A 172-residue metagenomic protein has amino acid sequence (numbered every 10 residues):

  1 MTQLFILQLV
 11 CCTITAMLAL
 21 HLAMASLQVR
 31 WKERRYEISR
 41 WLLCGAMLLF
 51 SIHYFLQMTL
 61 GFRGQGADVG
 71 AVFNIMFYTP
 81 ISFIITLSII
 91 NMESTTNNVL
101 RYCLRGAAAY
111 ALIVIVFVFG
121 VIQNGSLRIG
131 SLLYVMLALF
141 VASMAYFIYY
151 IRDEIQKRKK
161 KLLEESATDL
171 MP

Functional and structural regions predicted by a protein language model:
M1-A19: Hydrophobic transmembrane alpha-helical segments in integral membrane proteins
L9, G66-D68, G130-F147: Alpha-helical transmembrane segments
L18-M24, I81, A145-K160: Membrane-water interface of transmembrane alpha-helices
H21-V29, F77-L104: Internal transmembrane alpha-helix with an interfacial aromatic "cap," most often the third helix
L27-K32, I90-N97, R152-D169: Cytoplasmic membrane-interface regions of multi-pass membrane proteins
W31-A46, V99-R105: Membrane-interfacial loop-to-transmembrane alpha-helix junctions, especially the N-terminal start
L49-N74, G120-G130: Helix-loop junctions on the outward
M92-F119, G130-F140, S166-P172: The cytoplasmic-loop to transmembrane-helix boundary for the fourth helix
